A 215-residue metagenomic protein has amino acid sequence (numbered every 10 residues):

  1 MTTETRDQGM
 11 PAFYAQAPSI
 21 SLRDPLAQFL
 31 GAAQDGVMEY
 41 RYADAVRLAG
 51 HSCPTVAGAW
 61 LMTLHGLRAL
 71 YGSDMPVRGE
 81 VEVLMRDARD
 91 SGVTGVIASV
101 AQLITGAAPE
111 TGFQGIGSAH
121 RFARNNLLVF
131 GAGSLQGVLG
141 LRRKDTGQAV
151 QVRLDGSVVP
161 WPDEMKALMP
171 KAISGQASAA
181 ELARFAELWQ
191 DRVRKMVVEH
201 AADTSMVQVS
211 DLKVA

Functional and structural regions predicted by a protein language model:
M1-S52, L61-A215: Non-transmembrane, aqueous-exposed alpha-helical and coiled segments at domain scale
